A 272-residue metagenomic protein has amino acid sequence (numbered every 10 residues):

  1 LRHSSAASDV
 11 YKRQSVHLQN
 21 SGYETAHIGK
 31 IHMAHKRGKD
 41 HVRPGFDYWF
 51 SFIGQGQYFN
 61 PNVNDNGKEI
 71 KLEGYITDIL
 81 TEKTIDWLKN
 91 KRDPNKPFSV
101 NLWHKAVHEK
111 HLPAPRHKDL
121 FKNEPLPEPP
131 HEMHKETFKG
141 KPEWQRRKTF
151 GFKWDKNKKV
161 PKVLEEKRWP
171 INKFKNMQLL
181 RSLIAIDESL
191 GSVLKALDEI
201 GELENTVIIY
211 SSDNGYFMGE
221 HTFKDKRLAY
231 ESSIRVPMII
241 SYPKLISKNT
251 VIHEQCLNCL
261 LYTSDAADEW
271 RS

Functional and structural regions predicted by a protein language model:
L1-A7, Y11, Y262, A266-S272: Single conserved hydrophobic/aromatic residue that forms the stacking wall/gate of nucleotide- or nucleobase-binding
S5-L80, K110-P115: Catalytic-site neighborhoods of secreted/periplasmic enzymes that process anionic sulfate/phosphate groups
S15-Y23, T81, G191, P243-K244 (+2 more regions): Non-catalytic, well-ordered alpha-helical segments in soluble enzyme domains
R43-Y48, I53, N214-E220, C259-L260 (+2 more regions): C-terminal cap/loop subdomain of S1 sulfatases and analogous C-terminal strand-loop tails that border
F52-Y75, L88-K96, N101-L257: Active-site-proximal cap/lid insertion segments
